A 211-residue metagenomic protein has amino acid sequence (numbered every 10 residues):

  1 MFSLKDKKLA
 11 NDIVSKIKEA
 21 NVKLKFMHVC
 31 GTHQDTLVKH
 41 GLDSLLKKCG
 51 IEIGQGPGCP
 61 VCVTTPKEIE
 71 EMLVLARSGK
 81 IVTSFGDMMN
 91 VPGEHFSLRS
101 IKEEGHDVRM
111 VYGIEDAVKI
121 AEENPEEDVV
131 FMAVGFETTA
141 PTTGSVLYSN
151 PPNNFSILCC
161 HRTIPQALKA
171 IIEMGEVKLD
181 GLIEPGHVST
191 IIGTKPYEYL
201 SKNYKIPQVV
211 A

Functional and structural regions predicted by a protein language model:
M1-E126, A140, Y148, P152-N153 (+3 more regions): Metallocofactor- and cofactor-centric catalytic cores in central/energy metabolism, strongly enriched
F131: Nuclease catalytic cores that cleave nucleic-acid phosphodiester bonds, predominantly acidic two-metal-ion
P141-S145, K169-A170, G193-P196: A short secondary-structure junction signal
G144-Y148, H187: Contiguous, well-ordered alpha-helical segments that form the cores/surfaces of helical PPI scaffolds
L158, K178-A211: A conserved active-site cap/scaffold subdomain adjacent to cofactor or substrate pockets
R162-Q166, L182-I183: Catalytic cores of nucleophile-dependent amide-cleaving enzymes
